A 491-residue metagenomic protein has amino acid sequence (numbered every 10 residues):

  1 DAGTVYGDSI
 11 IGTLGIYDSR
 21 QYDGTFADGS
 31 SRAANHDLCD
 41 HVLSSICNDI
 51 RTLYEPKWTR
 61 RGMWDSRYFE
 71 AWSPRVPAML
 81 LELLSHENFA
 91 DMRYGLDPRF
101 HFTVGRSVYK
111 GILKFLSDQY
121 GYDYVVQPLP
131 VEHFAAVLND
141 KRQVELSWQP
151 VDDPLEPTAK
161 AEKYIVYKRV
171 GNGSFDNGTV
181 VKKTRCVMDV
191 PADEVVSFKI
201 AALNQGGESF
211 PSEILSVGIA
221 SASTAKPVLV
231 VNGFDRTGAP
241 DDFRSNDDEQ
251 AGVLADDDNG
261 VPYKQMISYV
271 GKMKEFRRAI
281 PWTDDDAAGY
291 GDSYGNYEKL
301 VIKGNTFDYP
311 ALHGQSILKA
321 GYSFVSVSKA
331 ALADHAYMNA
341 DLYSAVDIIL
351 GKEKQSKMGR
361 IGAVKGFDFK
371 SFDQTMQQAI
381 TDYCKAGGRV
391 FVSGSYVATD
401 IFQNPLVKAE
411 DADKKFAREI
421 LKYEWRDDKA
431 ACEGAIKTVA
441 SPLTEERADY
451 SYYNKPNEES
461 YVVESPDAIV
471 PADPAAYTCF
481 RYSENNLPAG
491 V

Functional and structural regions predicted by a protein language model:
G3-S31, R360-K365: A short, glycine/acidic-enriched catalytic loop
G3-Y6, Y54-G121: Active-site-adjacent mobile loop/cap segments within catalytic or ligand-binding domains
F115-T158, G206-A225: Pro/Thr/Ser/Gly-rich low-complexity, intrinsically disordered linker/stalk tracts
E162-V166: Short beta-strand elements bearing conserved aromatic residues within extracellular beta-rich modules
D176-K183: Short beta-strand segments within Ig-like beta-sandwich modules, predominantly Fibronectin type-III
V187-E208: Beta-strand-rich modules
M266-A409: Helical hinge/lid and interdomain linker segments adjacent to catalytic or ligand-binding clefts that mediate domain
E353-S465, P471-Y477, S483-E484: A glycine-rich, often tryptophan-bearing local segment used as a flexible ligand/cofactor-contacting loop or short
